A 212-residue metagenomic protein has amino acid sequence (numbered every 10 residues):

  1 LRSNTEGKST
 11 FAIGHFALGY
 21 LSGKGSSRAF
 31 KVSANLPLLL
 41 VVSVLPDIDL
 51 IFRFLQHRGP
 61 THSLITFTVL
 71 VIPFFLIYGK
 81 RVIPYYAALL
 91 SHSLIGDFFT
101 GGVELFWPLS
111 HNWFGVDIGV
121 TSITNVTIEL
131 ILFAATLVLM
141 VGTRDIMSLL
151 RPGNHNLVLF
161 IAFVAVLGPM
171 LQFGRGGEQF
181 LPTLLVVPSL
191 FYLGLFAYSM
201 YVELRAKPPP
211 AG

Functional and structural regions predicted by a protein language model:
L1-G212: N-terminal membrane-targeting hydrophobic helices
